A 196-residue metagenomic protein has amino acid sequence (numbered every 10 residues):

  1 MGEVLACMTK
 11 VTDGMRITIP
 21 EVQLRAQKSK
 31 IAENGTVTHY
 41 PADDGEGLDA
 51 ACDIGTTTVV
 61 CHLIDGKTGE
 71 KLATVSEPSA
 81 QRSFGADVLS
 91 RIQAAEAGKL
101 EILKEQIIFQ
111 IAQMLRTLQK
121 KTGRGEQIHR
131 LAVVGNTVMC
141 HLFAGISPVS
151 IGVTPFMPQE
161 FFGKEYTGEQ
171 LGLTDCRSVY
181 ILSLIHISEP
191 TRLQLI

Functional and structural regions predicted by a protein language model:
G2-C52, V59: Fe-S ferredoxin-like electron-transfer domains and their immediately adjacent linker/connector regions across
M8, V149-D175: Active-site phosphate-binding/coordination module
M15, A26-K28, V60-L63, L72-T74 (+3 more regions): Short helix/loop capping segments that flank catalytic or ligand/cofactor-binding pockets
P20, H62-I64, L131-N136: Generic beta-strand/beta-sheet core signal
D44-S76, Q81: Gly/Thr-rich phosphate-binding beta-strand-loop-beta motif of the actin/hexokinase/Hsp70
A80-K121: N-terminal phosphate-binding loop and adjacent alpha-helix
R124-P158: Short beta-strand-loop/turn "lid" adjacent to the catalytic site in phosphate-handling enzymes
I185-I196: Single conserved hydrophobic/aromatic residue that forms the stacking wall/gate of nucleotide- or nucleobase-binding
